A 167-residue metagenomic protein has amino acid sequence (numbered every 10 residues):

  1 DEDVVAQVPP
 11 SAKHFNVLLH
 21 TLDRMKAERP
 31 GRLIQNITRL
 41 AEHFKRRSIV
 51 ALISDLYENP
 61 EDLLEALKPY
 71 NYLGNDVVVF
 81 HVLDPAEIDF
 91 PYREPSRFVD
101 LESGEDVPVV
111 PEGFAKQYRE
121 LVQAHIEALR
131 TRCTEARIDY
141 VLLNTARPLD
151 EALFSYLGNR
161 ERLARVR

Functional and structural regions predicted by a protein language model:
D1-R167: Exposed, interaction-prone extracellular/peripheral surfaces
